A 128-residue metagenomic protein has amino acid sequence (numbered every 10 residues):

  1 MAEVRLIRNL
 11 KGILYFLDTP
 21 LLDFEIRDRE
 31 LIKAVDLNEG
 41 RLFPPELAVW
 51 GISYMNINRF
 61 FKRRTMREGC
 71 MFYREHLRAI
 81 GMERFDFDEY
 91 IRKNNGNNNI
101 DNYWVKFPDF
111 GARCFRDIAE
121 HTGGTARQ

Functional and structural regions predicted by a protein language model:
M1-Q128: Phosphate/dinucleotide-binding and metal-coordinating scaffold of catalytic cores in nucleotide-dependent enzymes
